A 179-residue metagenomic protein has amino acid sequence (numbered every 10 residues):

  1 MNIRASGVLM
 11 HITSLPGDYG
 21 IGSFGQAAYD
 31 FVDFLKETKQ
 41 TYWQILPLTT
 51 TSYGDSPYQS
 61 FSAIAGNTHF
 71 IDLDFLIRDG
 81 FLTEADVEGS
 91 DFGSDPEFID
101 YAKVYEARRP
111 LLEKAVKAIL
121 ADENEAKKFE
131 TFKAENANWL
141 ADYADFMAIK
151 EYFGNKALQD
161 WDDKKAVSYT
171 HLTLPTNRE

Functional and structural regions predicted by a protein language model:
M1-S6, Y143-Y169: Conserved oxyanion/phosphate-binding beta-strand-loop segments in alpha/beta enzyme cores
M1-Y19: N-terminal small/glycine-rich loop or linker at the start of catalytic domains across soluble metabolic enzymes
Y19-T38, L172: Aromatic- and glycine-enriched glycan-recognition loops and surfaces that form the carbohydrate-binding subsites
L35, I45, F146: Conserved, mostly hydrophobic/aromatic
Q44-G54: Short, solvent-exposed turn/loop segments enriched in Gly/Ser/Thr/Pro and often Arg
Q59-L82: Acidic, His- and aromatic-enriched active-site or binding-groove loops in soluble protein domains that engage sugars
R78-A115: Conserved phosphoryl-transfer catalytic core
T170-E179: Conserved small/polar residues in nucleotide/adenosyl-binding loops
